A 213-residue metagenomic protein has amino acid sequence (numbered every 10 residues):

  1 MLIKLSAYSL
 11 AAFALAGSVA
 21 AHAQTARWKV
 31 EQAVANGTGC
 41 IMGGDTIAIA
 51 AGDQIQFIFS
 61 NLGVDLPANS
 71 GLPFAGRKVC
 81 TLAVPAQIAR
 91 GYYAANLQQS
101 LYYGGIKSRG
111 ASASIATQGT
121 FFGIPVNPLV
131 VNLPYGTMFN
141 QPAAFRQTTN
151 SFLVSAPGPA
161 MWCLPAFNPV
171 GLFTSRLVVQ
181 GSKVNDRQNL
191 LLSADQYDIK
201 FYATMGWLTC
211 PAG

Functional and structural regions predicted by a protein language model:
M1-S9: Bacterial N-terminal signal peptides that target proteins for export
A16-A20: N-terminal signal peptide c-region/cleavage motif recognized by signal peptidases
Q24-S70: N-terminal leader/pro-regions and domain N-caps
Q56-I58, A144-N189: Cysteine-clustered segments with highest specificity for TGF-beta superfamily mature ligands
P67-R77, P85-A95, S108: Short, solvent-exposed beta-strand/turn "edge" segments of beta-rich domains on protein surfaces
A89-Y92, Y102-S114, G181-V184: Extended, low-complexity, turn-rich repeat/linker tracts enriched in Gly/Pro/Ser/Thr and Asp/Glu that occur
Y103-M161: Short helix-loop boundary/capping segments
V179-G213: Proprotein-processing/basic-patch segments
